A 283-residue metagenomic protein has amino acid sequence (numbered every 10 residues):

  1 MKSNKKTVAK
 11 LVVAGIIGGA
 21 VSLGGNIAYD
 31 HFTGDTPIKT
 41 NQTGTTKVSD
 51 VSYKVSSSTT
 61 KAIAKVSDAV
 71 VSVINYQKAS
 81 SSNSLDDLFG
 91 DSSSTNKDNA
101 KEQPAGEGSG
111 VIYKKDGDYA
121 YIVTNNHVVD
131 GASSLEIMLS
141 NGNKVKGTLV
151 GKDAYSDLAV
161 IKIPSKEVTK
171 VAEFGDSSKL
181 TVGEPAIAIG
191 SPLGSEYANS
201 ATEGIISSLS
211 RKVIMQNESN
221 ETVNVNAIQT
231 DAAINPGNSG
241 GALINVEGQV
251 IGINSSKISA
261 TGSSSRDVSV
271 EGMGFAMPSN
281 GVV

Functional and structural regions predicted by a protein language model:
M1-K2, V225: Intrinsically disordered, low-complexity Pro/Gly-rich regions
K2-G34: Single-pass membrane-anchoring alpha-helices
I27-V283: Serine-dependent protease modules
